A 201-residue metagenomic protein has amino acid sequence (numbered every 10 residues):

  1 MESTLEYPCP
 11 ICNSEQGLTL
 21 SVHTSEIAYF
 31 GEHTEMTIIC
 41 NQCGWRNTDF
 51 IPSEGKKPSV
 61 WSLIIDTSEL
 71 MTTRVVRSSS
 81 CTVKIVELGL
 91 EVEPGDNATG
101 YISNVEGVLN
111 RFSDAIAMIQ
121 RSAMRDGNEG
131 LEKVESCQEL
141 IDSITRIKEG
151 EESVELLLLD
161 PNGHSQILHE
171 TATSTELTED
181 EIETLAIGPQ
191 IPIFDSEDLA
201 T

Functional and structural regions predicted by a protein language model:
M1, T24-G31: Short, intrinsically disordered, charge-biased short linear motifs at domain edges
T4-T19, Y29, I39, W45 (+1 more regions): Long C-terminal interaction/binding lobes of large macromolecular proteins
H23-T24, F50: Short beta-alpha junctions and helix-cap segments that line functional grooves
E35, R46-F50: Structured interface patches
